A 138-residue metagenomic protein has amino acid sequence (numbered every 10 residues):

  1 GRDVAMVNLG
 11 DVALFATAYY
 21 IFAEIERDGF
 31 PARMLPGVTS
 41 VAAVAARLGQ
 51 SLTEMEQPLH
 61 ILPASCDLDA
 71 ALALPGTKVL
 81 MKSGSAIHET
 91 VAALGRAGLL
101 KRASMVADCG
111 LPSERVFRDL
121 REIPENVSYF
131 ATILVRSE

Functional and structural regions predicted by a protein language model:
G1-F30, F117, I123, F130-T132 (+1 more regions): Class I S-adenosyl-L-methionine
V4, L72-E138: A contiguous loop/helix-start segment that scaffolds small-molecule binding in enzyme catalytic cores
A5, E54-S65, A103-S104, V116-F117: Generic preference for hydrophobic/aromatic residues in regular secondary structure cores
N8, L62, M81-K82: Thr-Gly-centered strand-to-loop micro-motif
A13-L74, P124: Class I SAM-dependent methyltransferase SAM-binding "motif I" and its flanking Rossmann-like core
